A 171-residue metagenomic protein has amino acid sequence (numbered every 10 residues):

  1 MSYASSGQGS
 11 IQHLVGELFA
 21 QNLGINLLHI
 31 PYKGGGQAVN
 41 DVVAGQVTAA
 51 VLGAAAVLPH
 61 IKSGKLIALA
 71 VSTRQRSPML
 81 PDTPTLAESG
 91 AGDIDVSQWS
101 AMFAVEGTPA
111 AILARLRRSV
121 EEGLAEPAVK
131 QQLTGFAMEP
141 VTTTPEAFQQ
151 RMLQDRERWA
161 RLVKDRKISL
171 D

Functional and structural regions predicted by a protein language model:
M1-D171: Conserved, function-defining micro-sites of small-solute handling proteins
